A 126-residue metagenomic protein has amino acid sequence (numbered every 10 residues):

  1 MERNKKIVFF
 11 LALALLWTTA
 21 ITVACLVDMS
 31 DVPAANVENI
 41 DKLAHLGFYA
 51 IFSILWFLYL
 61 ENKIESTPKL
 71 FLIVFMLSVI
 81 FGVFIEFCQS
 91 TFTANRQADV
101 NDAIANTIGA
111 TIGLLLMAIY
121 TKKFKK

Functional and structural regions predicted by a protein language model:
M1-R96, V100, T107, T111-K126: Bulky hydrophobic segments
